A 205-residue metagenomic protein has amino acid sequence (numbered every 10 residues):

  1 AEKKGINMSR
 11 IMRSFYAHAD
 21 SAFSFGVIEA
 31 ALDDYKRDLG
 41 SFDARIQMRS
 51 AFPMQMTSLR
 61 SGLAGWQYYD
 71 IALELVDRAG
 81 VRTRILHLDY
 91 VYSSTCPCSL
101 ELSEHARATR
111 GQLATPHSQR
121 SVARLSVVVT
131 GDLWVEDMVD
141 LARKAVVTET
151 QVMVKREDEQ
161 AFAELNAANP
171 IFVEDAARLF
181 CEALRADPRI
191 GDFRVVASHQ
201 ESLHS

Functional and structural regions predicted by a protein language model:
A1-S205: N-terminal intrinsically disordered, cationic/polar leader segments that include organellar targeting peptides
